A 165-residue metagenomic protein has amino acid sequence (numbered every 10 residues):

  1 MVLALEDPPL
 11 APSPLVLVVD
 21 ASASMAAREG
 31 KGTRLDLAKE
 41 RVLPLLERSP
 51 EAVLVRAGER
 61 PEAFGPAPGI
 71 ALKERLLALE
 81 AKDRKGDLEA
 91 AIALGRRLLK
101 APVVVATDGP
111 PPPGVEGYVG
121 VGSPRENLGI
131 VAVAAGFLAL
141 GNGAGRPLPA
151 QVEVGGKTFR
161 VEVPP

Functional and structural regions predicted by a protein language model:
M1-P165: N-linked glycosylation sequons
